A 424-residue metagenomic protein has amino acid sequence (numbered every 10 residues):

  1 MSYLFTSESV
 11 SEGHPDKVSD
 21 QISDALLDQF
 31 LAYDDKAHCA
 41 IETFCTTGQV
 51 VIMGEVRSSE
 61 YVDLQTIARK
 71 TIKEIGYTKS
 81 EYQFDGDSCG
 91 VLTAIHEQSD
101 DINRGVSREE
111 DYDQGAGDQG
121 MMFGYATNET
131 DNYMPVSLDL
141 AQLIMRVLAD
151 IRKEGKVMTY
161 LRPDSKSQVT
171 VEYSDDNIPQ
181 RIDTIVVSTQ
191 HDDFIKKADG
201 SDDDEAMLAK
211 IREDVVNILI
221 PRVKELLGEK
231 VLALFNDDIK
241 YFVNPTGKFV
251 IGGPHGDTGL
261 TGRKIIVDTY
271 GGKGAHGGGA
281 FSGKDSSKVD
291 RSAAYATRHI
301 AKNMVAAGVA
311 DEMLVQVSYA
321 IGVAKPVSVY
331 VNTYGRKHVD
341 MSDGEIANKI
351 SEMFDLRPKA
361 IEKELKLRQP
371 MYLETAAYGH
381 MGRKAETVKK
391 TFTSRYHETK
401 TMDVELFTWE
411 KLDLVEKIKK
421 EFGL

Functional and structural regions predicted by a protein language model:
M1-A40, G155, V415, E421: N-terminal, positively charged regions that mediate nucleic acid binding
T6, T66, K73-I251, A377 (+2 more regions): Glycine-rich, mobile lid/loop segments that gate access to catalytic sites or pores
E8-V10, H14-S19, G115-T130, V250-A275 (+2 more regions): Conserved phosphate/anionic-ligand binding catalytic regions in large, soluble enzymes, centered on
E12-L31, E129-R146, K284-G308: Alpha-helical support elements that line or immediately flank enzyme active sites and cofactor-binding pockets
A37-I41, S165-V171, I239-V243, V309-A320: A short glycine-rich, hydrophobically flanked beta-strand micro-motif that places a catalytic Asp/Glu for divalent metal
A40-S58, I321-K325: Short, charge-patterned binding micro-sites
T46, A310-E312, Y319-L424: Internal helix-turn-beta structural module
I265, Y270-L314, K325-T333: C-terminal catalytic subdomain
